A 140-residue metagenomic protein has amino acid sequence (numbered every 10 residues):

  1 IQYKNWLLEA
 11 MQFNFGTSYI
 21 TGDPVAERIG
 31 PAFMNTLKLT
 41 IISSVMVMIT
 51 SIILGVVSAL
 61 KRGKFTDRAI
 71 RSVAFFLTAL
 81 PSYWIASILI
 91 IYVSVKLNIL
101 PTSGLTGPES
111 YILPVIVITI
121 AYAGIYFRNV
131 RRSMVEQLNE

Functional and structural regions predicted by a protein language model:
I1, G16-Y19, I85-S87, P101-S103: Short, hydrophobic secondary-structure boundary micro-motifs
I1, G30-P31, M48, F65-A79: N-terminal signal-anchor/first transmembrane alpha helix
I1-I52: An internal, D/E-rich "acidic patch" concept
I1-K4, D23, S94-L113: Hydrophobic alpha-helical transmembrane segments of membrane transport/permease proteins and related membrane-embedded
N5-L8, S72-P101, V117-A121: Membrane-water interface segments at the C-terminal ends of transmembrane alpha-helices in multi-pass inner-membrane
L8-Q12, S94, V135, N139: Residues at helix-coil transition
E27, L77-T78, S110-Y111: Hydrophobic alpha-helical transmembrane segments of integral membrane proteins, especially lipid-exposed positions
F33-T66, S82, L105-E140: Alpha-helical transmembrane segments of integral membrane proteins, especially multi-pass inner/plasma-membrane
